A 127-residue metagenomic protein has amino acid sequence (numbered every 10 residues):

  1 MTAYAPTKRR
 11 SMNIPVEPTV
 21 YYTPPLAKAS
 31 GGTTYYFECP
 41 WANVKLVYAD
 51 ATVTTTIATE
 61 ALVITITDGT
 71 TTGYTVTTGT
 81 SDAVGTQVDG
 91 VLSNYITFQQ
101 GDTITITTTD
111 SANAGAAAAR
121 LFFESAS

Functional and structural regions predicted by a protein language model:
A3-S127: Surface-exposed, low-hydrophobicity beta-strand/loop segments enriched in small/polar/acidic residues
